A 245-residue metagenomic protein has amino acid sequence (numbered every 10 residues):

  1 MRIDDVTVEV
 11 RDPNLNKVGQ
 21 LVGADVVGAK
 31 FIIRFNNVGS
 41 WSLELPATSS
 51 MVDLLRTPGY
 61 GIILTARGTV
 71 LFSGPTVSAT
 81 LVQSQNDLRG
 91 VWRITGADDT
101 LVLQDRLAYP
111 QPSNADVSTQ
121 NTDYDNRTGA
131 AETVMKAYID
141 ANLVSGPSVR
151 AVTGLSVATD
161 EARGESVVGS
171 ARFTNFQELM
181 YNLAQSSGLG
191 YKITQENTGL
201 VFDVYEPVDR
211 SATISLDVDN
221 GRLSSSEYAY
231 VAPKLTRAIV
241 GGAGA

Functional and structural regions predicted by a protein language model:
M1-R56, I94-L103, Q111-R127: Juxtamembrane "anchor/assembly" segments of surface/extracellular structural proteins
V8, P58-R67: Short conserved beta-strand and strand-loop elements enriched in small hydrophobics with frequent Asp/Gly
V18, T69-S73, S215-L216: Local beta-strand/beta-hairpin segments that build beta-sheet-rich folds
G23, T65-G96, K192-T194, G221: Short beta-strand and beta-hairpin "edge-sheet" elements
G39, F72, G90-W92, T198-L200 (+1 more regions): Envelope-exposed proteins and targeting segments
V91, T95-V231: Charged- and aromatic-enriched interaction segments used to assemble and dock large macromolecular complexes
K234-A245: Charged, gly/pro-rich, cysteine-poor intrinsically disordered low-complexity regions
